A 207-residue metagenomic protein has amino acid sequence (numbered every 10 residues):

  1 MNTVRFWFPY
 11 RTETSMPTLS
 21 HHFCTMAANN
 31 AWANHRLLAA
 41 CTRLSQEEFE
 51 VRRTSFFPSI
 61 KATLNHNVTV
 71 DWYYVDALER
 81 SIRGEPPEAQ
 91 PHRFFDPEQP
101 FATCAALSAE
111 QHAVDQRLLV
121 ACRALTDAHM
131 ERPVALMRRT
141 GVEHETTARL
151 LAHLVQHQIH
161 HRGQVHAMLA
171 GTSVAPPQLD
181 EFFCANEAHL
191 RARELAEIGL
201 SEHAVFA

Functional and structural regions predicted by a protein language model:
M1-S15: N-terminal amphipathic/basic-hydrophobic helices that include classical n-h-c signal peptides and signal-anchor
W7, C24-A39, R43-F94, M137-S201: Short, contiguous alpha-helical
S15-A28, F206: Extreme N-terminal tail/first-helix region
L19, F49, F56, P100-T103 (+2 more regions): Residue-level recognition of alpha-helical structural elements
G84-M130: Helix-adjacent hinge/juxtasegments
F95-A113, E187-A207: Charged/polar, low-hydrophobicity segments characteristic of intrinsically disordered regions and flexible loops
D127-P133, P176-Q178: A short coil-to-beta-strand element that immediately follows conserved catalytic motifs
